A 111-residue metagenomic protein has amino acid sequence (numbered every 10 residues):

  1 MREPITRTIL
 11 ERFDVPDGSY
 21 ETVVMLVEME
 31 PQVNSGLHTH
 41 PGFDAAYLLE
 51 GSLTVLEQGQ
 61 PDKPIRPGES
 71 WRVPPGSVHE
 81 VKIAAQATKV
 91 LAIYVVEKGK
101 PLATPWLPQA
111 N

Functional and structural regions predicted by a protein language model:
M1-L26, L56, A103-N111: A short, N-terminal "cap"/entry segment at the start of jelly-roll beta-barrel domains of the cupin/DSBH fold
S19-V24, F43, G76, A85-T88: Extracytoplasmic
S19-Y20, Q32-Y47: A short beta-loop-beta micro-motif enriched in histidine and acidic residues
M29-E30, Q58-G76: Short acidic-glycine-tyrosine-enriched beta hairpin
S35-H40, E57, P64, K82-I83: Short histidine-centered beta-strand/loop micro-motifs that create catalytic or ligand/metal-coordination sites
H40-G59, E69: Glycine- and acidic-residue-biased ligand/ion/polar-headgroup-sensing regions
P75-P101: Ligand-binding loop in jelly-roll beta-barrel domains
